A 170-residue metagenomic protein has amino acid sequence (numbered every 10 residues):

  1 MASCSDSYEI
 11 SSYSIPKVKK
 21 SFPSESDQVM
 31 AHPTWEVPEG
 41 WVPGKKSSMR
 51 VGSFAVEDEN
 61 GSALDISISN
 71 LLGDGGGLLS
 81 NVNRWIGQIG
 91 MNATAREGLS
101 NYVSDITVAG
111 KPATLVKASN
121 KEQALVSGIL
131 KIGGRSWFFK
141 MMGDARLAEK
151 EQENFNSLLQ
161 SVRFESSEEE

Functional and structural regions predicted by a protein language model:
A2-L64, L71-G73, G77-G98, Y102-K111 (+4 more regions): N-terminal targeting sequences that direct proteins away from the cytosol to non-cytosolic compartments
